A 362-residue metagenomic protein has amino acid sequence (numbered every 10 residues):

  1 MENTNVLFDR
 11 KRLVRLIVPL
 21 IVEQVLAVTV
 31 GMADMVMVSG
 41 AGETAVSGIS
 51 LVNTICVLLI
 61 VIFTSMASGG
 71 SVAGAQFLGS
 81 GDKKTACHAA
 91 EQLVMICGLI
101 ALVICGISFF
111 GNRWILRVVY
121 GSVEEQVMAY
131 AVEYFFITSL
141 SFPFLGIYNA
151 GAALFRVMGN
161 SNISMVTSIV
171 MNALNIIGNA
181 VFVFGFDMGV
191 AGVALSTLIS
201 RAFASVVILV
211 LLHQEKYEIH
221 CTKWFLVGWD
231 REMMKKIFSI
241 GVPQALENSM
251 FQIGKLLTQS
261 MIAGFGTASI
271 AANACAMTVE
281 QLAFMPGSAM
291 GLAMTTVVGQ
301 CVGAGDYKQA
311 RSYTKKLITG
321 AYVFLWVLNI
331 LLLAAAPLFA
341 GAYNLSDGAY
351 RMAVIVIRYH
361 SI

Functional and structural regions predicted by a protein language model:
M1-L20, G74-S141, G185-V242, V298-I362: Short alpha-helical transmembrane segments in multi-pass integral membrane proteins
T4-V36, G40-A41, V57-G69, A73 (+5 more regions): N-terminal transmembrane alpha-helices
R15-G31, I137, M171, S200-A204 (+4 more regions): Transmembrane helical elements of multi-pass membrane transporters/channels
V25, T29-S47, L116-E125, V181-M188 (+4 more regions): Helix-terminus/linker motif at the lipid-water interface of multi-pass membrane proteins
A27, G31-D34, V38, I60-A67 (+16 more regions): Alpha-helical transmembrane segments and their lipid-water interface positions in multi-pass membrane proteins
V46-G106, L145-S164, Q259, A272-A336: Small-residue-rich hydrophobic transmembrane alpha-helices
A67, I137-R156, S164-N172, V193-I208 (+2 more regions): Short runs within selected transmembrane alpha-helices of multi-pass transporters and secretion channels
G151-G159, N179-M188: Membrane-water interface regions at transmembrane-helix termini and the short interhelical loops of multi-pass membrane
